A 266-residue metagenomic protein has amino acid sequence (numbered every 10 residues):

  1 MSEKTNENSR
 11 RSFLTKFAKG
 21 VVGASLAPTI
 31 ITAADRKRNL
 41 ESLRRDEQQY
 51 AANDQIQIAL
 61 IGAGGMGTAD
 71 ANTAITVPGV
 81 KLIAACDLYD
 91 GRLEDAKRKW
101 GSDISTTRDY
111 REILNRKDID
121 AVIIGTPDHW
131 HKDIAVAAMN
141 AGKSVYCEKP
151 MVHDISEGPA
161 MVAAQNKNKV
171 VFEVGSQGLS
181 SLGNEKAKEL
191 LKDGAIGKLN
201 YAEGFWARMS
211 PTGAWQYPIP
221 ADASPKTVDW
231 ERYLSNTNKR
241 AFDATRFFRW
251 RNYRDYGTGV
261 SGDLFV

Functional and structural regions predicted by a protein language model:
S2-A24: N-terminal secretory signal peptides and thylakoid transit peptides that target proteins across membranes
P28-M66, N72-T76: C-terminal segment of N-terminal export signals and the immediately downstream linker at the start of the mature
G62, N168-E173, G178-V266: Predominantly a Rossmann-like dinucleotide-binding segment in NAD(P)-dependent oxidoreductases
G67-T68, H131: N-terminal Rossmann-fold NAD(P) dinucleotide-binding loop
K81-R98: NAD(P)-binding Rossmann-fold cofactor-contacting core
I104-D109: Conserved SAM-binding strand-loop segment of SAM-dependent methyltransferases
V122-I123: N-terminal Rossmann-like NAD(P) cofactor-binding module of classical short-chain dehydrogenase/reductase
P127, K132-S180, G194: Beta-strand-loop-alpha-helix segment that lines the small-molecule cofactor/substrate pocket of alpha/beta enzymes
